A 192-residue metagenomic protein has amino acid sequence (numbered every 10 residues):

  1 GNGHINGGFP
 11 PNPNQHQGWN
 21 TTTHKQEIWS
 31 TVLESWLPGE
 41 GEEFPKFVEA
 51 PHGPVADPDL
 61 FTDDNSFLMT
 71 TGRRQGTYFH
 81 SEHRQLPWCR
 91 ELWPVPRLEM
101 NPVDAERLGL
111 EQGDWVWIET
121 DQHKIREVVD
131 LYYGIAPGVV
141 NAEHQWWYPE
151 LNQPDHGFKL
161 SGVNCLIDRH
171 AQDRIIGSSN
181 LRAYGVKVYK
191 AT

Functional and structural regions predicted by a protein language model:
G1-L86: Long, low-complexity segments enriched in small/aliphatic residues
Q85-T192: Long, contiguous, secondary-structure-rich segments that constitute the structural scaffold of globular domains
